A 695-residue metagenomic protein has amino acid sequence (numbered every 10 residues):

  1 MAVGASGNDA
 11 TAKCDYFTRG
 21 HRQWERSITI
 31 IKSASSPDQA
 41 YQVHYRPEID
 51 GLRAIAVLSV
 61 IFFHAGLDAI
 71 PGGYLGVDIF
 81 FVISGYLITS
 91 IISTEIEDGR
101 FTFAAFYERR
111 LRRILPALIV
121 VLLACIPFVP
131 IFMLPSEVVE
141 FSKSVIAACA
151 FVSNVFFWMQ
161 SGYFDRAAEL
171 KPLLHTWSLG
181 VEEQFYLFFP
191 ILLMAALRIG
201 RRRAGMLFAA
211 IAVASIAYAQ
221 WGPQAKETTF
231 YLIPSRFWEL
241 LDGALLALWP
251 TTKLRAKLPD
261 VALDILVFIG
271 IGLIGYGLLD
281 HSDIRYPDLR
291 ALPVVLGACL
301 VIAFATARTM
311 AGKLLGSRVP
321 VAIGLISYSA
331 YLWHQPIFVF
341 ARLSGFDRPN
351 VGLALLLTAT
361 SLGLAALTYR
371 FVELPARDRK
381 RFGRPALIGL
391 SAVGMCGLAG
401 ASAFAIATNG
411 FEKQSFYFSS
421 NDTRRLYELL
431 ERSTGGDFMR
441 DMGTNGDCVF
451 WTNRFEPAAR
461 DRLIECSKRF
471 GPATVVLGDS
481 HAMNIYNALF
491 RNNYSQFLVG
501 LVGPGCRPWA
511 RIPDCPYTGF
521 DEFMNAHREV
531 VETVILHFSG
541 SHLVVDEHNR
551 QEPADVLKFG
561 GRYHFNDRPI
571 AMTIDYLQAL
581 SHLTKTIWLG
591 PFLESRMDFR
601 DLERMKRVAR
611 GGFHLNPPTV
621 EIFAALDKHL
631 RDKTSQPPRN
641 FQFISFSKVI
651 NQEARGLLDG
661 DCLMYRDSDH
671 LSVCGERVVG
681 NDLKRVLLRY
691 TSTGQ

Functional and structural regions predicted by a protein language model:
G4-G7, G20: Residue-identity detector for glycine
T11, G20, W24, I30-A34 (+4 more regions): Extracellular/periplasmic envelope-modification machinery, especially enzymes that add or remove acyl/ester groups on
W24, I28-F382, G397: Membrane-interface helix/loop caps of multi-pass membrane proteins
